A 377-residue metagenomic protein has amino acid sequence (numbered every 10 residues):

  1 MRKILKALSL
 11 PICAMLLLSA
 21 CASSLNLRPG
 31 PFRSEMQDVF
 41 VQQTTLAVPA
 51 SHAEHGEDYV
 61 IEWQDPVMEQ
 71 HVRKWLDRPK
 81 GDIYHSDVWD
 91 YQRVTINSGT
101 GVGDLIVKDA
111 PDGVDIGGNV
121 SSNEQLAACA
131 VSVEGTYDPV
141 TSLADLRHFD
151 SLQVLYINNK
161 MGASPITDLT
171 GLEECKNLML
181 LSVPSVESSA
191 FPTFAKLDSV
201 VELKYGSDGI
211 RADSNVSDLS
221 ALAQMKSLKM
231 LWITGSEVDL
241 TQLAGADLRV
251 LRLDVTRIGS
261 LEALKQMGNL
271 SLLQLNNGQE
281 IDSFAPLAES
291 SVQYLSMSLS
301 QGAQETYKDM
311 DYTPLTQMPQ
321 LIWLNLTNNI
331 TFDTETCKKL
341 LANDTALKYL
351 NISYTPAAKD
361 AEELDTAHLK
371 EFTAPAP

Functional and structural regions predicted by a protein language model:
M1-A7: Positively charged n-region of N-terminal signal peptides that target proteins for export
A7-L16: Sec-dependent N-terminal signal peptides
L18-A20: C-terminal motif of bacterial Sec signal peptides marking the signal peptidase cleavage site
A22-L25: Bacterial signal peptide processing site
L27-F40: Ser/Thr/Pro/Gly-rich low-complexity linker/stalk segments immediately outside membranes or between
T44-D82: Surface-exposed cap/linker segments adjacent to membranes
R93-T141, S151-T167, G171, N177-A190 (+8 more regions): Concave beta-strand-loop units of leucine-rich repeat
